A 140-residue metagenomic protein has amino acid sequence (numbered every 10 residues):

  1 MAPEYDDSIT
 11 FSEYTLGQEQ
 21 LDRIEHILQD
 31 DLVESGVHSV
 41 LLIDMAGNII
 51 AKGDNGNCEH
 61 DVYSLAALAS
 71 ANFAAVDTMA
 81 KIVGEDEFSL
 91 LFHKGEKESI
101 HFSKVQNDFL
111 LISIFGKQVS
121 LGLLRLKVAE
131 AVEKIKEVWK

Functional and structural regions predicted by a protein language model:
M1-S39, D44-K140: Non-catalytic interaction/Regulatory regions outside core domains
